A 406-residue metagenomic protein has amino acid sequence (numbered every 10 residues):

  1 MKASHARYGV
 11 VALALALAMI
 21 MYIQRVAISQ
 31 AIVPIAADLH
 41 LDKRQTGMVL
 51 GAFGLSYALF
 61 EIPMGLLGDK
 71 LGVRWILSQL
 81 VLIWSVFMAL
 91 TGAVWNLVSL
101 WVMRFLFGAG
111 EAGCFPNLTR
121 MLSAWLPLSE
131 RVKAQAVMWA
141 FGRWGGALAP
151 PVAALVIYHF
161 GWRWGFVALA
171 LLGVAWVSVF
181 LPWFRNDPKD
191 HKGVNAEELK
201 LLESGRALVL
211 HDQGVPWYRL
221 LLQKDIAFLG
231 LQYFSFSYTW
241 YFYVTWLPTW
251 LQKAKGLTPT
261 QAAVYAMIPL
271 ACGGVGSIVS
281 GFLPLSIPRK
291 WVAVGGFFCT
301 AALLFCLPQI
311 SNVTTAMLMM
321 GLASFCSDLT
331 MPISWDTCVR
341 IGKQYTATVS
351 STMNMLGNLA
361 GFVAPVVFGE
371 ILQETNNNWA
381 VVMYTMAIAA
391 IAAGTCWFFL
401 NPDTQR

Functional and structural regions predicted by a protein language model:
G9-K43, M64, Y243-P248, A364: Extracytoplasmic
I28-S29, Q223-S277, M331, W335 (+1 more regions): Extracytoplasmic gate region of multi-pass secondary transporters
H40, G72, A93-S99, G110 (+4 more regions): Helix-breaking motifs and short loop linkers at transmembrane-helix boundaries and internal kinks in secondary membrane
L59-V98: Conserved MFS/SLC helix-loop-helix module at the cytosolic interface between two early adjacent transmembrane helices
W75-A89, K290-F305: Structural signature of the two symmetry-related core transmembrane helices
M103-G142: Cytoplasmic helix-loop-helix junction between adjacent transmembrane helices in 12-TM secondary transporters
M138, G142-H191: Helix-loop-helix hairpin linking two adjacent transmembrane segments in secondary transporters
Y158-L171, T258, W291, E370-I388: A membrane-interface helix-boundary motif in multi-pass transporters
